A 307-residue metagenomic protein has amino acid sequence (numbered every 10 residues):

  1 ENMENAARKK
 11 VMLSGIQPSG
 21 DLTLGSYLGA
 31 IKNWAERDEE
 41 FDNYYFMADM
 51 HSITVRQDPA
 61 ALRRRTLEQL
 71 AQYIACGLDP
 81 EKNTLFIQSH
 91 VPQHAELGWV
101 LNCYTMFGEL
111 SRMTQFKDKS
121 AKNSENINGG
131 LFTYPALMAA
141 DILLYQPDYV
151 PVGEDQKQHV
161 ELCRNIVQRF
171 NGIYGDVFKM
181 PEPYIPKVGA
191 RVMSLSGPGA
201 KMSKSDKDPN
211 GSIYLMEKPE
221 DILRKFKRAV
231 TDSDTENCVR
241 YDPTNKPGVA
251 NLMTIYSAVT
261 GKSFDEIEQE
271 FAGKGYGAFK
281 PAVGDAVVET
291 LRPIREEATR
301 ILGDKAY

Functional and structural regions predicted by a protein language model:
N2-A140, A286, R295: N-terminal Rossmann-like or analogous alpha/beta NTP/dinucleotide-binding catalytic cores that position adenine
I16-P18, D49-H51, D148-Y149, D206 (+1 more regions): Short, histidine-centered active-site or binding-site loop motifs used for metal coordination, general acid-base
L24, R164-Y307: Conserved nucleotide- and phosphate/pyrophosphate-binding catalytic cores in adenylate/nucleotidyl-handling enzymes
L62, H159, C163, F279: Hydrophobic (often cysteine-bearing) scaffold residues that line and stabilize catalytic clefts of nucleotide/cofactor
L70, G77, T105-G108, P147 (+2 more regions): A generic secondary-structure signal for well-formed alpha-helical elements
Y73, L101, D155, G199 (+1 more regions): Divalent metal-coordination and catalytic microenvironments
F107-S111, L144-P151, S257-I267: Short helix-capping/linker segments at secondary-structure and domain boundaries
D118-F170, Y174, S194: Internal, conserved structured core segments that host functional sites
